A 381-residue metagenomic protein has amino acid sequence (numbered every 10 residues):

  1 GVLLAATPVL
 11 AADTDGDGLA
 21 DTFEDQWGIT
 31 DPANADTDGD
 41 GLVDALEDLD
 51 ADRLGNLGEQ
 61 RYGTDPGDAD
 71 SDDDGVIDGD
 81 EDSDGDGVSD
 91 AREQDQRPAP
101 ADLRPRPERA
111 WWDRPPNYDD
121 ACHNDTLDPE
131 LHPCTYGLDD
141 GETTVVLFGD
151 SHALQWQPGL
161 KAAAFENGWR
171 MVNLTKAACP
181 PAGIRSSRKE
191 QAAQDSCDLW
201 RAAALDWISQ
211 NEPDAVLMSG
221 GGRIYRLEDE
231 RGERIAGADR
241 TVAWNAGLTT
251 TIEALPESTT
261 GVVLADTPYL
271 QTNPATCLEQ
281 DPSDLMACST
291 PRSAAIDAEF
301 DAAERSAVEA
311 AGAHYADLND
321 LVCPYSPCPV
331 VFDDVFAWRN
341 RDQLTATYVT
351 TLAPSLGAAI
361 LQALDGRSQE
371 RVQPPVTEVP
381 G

Functional and structural regions predicted by a protein language model:
G1-A11: Secretory targeting and sorting signals
V9-D95: Extracellular calcium-associated, cysteine-rich motifs in secreted modular proteins
Q94-G381: Extracellular/periplasmic envelope-modification machinery, especially enzymes that add or remove acyl/ester groups on
